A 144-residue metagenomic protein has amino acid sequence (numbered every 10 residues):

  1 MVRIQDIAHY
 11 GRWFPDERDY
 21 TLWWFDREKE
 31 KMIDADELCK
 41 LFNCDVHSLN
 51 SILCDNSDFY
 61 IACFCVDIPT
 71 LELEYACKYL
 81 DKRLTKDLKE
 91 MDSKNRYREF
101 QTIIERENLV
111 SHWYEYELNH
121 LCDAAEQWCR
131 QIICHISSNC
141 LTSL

Functional and structural regions predicted by a protein language model:
M1-D55: Extended, charge-biased low-complexity segments that typically form long amphipathic alpha-helices/coiled-coils
H9-D16, C54, D81, S93 (+4 more regions): Generic surface-pattern signal
D19, K29-K31, R106, N119-C122 (+1 more regions): A generic structural signal for solvent-exposed, polar alpha-helical segments
D26, D87-E90, S138-L144: Short alpha-helical "patches" and their helix-cap loops
K31-K89: Aromatic-anchored, charged helix-turn/loop surface patch used as a conserved interaction hotspot
N43-D55, K94, E99, L109-E115 (+1 more regions): Peripheral peptide segments
C65-L121: Amphipathic protein-protein interaction modules
W113-L144: Acidic, proline/glycine-rich low-complexity IDRs
